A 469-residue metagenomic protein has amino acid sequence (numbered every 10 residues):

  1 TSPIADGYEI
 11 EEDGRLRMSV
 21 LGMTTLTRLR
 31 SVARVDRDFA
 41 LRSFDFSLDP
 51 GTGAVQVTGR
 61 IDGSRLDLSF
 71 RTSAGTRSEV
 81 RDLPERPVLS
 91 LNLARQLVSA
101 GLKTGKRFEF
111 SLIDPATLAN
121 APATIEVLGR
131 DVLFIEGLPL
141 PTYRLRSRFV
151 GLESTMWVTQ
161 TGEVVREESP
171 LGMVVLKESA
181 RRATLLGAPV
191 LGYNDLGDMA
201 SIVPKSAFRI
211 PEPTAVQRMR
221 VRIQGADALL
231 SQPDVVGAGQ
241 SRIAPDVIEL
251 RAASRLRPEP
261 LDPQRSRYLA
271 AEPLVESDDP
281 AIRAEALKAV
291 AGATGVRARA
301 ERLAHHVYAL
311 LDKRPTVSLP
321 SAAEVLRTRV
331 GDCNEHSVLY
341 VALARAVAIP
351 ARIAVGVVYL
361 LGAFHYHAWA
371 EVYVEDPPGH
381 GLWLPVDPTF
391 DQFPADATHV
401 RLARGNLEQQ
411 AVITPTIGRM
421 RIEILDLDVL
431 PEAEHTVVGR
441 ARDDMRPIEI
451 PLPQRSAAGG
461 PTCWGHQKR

Functional and structural regions predicted by a protein language model:
T1-R65, F70-E79, L93-P260, A411-S456 (+2 more regions): Acidic, serine/threonine-rich low-complexity disordered tracts
R15-R17, A289, H306, Y340 (+2 more regions): Short alpha-helical scaffold segments that flank and stabilize functional sites
L48, L89-S90, K177, S318-A322 (+1 more regions): Residue-level detector of alpha-helical recognition elements and their boundaries
S90-A94, S254-G331, N406-A411, R419-L452 (+1 more regions): Secondary-structure boundary elements
V98-I113, T117, A309-V357, L361-A368: Flexible, glycine-rich surface segments
E136-R144, V150-L152, M156, T161-E163 (+2 more regions): Hydrophobic/aromatic-rich core segments of domains that either
G192-N194, V235-S241, D262-A271, P388-Q392 (+1 more regions): Short intrinsically disordered coil segments
